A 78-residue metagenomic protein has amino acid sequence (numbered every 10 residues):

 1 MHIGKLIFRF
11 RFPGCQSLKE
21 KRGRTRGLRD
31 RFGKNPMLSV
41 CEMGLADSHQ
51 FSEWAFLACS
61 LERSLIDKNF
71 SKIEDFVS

Functional and structural regions predicted by a protein language model:
I3-G14, G23, G27-S78: N-terminal intrinsically disordered, cationic/polar leader segments that include organellar targeting peptides
S17: Short N-terminal binding/cap micro-motifs at the start of the first secondary-structure element
E20: A contiguous binding-surface segment within folded domains or other stable secondary-structure elements
